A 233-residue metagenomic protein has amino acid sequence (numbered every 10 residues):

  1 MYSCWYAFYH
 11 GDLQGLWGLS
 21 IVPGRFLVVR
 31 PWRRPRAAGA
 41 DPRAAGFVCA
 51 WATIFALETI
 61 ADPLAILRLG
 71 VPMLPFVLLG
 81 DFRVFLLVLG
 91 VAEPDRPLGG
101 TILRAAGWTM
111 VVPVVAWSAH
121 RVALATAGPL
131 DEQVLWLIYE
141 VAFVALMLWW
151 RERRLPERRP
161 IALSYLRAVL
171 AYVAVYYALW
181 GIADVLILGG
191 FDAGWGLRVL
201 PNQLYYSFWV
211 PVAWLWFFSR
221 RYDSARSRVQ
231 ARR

Functional and structural regions predicted by a protein language model:
M1-F26: Hydrophobic transmembrane alpha-helical segments in integral membrane proteins
W17-V28, V77-E93, Y139-W150, Y205-R220: Hydrophobic cores of alpha-helical transmembrane segments in multi-pass inner/ER membrane proteins, independent
P35-A52, P97-G107, I161-Y172: Membrane-interfacial loop-to-transmembrane alpha-helix junctions, especially the N-terminal start
R43-A65, W108-W117, V173-L186: Hydrophobic alpha-helical transmembrane segments of multi-pass membrane proteins
A50-T53, P72-L79, D131-Y139, Y172-Y176 (+1 more regions): Physicochemical signature of membrane-embedded alpha-helices that form the seven-helix bundle of GPCRs, emphasizing
T53-L79, L89, R96, A119-G128 (+1 more regions): Helix-loop junctions on the outward
R83-E157: Membrane-proximal helix-loop-helix units in multi-pass membrane proteins
A145-R154, I161-R233: C-terminal transmembrane-bundle signature of multipass membrane proteins, characterized by strong activation on
